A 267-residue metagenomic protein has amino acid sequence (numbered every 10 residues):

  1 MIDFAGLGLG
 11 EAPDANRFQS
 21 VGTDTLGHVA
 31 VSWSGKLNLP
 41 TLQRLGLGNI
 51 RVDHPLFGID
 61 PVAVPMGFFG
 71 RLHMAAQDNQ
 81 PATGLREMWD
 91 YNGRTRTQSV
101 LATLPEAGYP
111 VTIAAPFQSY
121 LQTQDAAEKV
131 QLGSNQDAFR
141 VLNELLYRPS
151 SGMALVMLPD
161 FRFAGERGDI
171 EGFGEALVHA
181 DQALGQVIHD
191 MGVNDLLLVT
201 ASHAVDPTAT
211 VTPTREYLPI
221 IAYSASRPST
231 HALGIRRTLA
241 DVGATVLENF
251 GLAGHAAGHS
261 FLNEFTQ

Functional and structural regions predicted by a protein language model:
M1-Q267: Feature captures the catalytic ectodomains and active-site-proximal regions of enzymes that hydrolyze or transfer
